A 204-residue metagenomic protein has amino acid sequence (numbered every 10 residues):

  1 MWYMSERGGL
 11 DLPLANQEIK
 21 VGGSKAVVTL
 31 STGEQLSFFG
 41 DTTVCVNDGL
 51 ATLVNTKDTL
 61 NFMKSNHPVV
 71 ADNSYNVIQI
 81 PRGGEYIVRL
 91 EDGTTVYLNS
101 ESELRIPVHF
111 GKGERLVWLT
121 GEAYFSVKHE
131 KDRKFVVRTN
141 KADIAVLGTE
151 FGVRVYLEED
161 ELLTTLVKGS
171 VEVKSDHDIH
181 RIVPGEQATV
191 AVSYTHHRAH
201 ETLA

Functional and structural regions predicted by a protein language model:
M1-E159, E172-V192: Short acidic/polar, Gly/Pro-enriched loop/turn segments located at secondary-structure boundaries
L162: Conserved active-site beta-strand-loop modules that form the wall/rim of enzyme catalytic pockets and either contain
T165-L166: Propeptide (latency) domains of metzincin metalloproteases
T195-T202: Conserved small/polar residues in nucleotide/adenosyl-binding loops
